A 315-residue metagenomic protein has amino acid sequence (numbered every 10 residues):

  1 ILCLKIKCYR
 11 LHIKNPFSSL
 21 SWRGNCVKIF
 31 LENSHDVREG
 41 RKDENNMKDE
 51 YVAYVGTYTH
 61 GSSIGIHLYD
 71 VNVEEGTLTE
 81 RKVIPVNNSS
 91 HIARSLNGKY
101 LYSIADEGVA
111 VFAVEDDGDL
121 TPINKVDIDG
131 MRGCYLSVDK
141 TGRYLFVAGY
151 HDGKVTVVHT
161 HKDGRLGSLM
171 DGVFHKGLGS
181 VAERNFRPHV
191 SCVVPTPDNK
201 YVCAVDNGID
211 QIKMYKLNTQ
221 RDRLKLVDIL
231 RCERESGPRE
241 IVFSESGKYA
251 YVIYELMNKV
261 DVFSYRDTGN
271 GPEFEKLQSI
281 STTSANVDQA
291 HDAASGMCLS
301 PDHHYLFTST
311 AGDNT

Functional and structural regions predicted by a protein language model:
Y58, D106, Y150, T160 (+4 more regions): Short loop/turn segments immediately following the C-termini of beta-strands
S62, V86-L96, D129-K140, K176-P197 (+2 more regions): Beta-rich, blade/repeat-based domains predominating in secreted/periplasmic proteins but also intracellular
D70-E75, F112-G118, V158-G167, K216-D222 (+1 more regions): Short loop/turn segments immediately following beta-strands, especially the blade-tip and inter-blade linker loops
T79-P85, T121-D127, G167-G177, K225-L230 (+1 more regions): Beta-propeller fold detector
E80-G142: Blade-loop segments of beta-propeller domains
P122-S191: Asp-box/WD-like beta-propeller blade repeats and closely related beta-sheet repeat scaffolds
C203-M257: Loop-centered beta-sheet repeat module
